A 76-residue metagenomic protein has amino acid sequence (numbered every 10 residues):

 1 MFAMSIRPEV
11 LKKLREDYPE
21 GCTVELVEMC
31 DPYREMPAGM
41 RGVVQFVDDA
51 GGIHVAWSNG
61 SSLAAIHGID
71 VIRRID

Functional and structural regions predicted by a protein language model:
F2-D76: Basic/aromatic-rich interaction segments and small domains that mediate binding to polyanionic partners
